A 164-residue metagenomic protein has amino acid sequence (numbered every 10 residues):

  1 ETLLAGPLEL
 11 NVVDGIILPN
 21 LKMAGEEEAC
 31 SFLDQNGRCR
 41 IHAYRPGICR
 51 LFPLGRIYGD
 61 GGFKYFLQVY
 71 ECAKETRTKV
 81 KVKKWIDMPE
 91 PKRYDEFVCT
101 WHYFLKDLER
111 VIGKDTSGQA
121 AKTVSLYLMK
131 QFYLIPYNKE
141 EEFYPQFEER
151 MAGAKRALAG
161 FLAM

Functional and structural regions predicted by a protein language model:
E1-M164: Short loop/turn segments that flank or connect secondary-structure elements
